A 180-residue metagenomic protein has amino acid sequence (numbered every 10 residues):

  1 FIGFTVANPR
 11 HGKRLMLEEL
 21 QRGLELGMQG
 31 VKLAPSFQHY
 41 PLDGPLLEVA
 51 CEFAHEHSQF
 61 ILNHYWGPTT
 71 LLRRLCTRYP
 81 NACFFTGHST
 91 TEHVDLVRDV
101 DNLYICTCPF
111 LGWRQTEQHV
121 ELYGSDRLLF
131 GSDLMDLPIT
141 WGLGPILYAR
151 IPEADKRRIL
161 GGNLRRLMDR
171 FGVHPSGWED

Functional and structural regions predicted by a protein language model:
F1-F60, H174: Active-site gating/metal-coordination segments in enzymes
N8, S36, T90, P109 (+1 more regions): Catalytic metal-binding/acid-base residues of hydrolase active sites
E18-R22, V49, Q118, W141-P145 (+1 more regions): Alpha-helical elements of Rossmann-like donor-binding domains used by nucleotide-donor carbohydrate transfer enzymes
G23, V31, A54, I105 (+4 more regions): Conserved, mostly hydrophobic/aromatic
Q29-G30, Y40-L129: Catalytic pocket-lining loop regions of alpha/beta-barrel enzymes, especially the amidohydrolase/enolase/GH5 lineages
G131-M135, I139: C-terminal active-site rim and adjoining tail of enzyme catalytic domains
T140-D180: Mid-to-C-terminal alpha-helical segments outside catalytic/metal-binding sites
